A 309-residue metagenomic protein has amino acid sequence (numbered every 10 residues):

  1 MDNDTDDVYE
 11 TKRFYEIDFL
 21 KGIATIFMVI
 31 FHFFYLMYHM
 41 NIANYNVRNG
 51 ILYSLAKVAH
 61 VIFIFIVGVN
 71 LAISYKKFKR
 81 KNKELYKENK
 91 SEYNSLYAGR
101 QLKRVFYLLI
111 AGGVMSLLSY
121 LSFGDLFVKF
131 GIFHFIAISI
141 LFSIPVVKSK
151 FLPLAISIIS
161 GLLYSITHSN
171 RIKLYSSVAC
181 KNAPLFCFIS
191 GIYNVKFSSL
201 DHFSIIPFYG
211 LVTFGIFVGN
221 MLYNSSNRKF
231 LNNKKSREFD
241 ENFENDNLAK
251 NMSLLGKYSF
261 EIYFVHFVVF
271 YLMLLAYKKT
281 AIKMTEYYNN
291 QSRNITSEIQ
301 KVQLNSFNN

Functional and structural regions predicted by a protein language model:
M1-N309: Alpha-helical transmembrane segments and their immediate juxtamembrane cytosolic regions
